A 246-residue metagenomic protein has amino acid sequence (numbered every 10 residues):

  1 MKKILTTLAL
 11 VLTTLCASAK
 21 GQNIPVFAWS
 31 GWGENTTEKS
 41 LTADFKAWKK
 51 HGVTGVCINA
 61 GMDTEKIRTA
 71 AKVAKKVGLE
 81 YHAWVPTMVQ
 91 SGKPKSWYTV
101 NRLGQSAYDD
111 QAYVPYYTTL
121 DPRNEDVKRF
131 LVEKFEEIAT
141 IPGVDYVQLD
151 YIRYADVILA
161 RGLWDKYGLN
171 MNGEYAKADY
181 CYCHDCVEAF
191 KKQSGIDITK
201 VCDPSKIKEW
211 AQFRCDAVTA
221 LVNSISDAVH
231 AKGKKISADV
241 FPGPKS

Functional and structural regions predicted by a protein language model:
K2-L8: Sec-dependent signal peptide recognition, specifically the positively charged N-region followed immediately by
L10-S18: Hydrophobic h-region of N-terminal signal peptides that target proteins for export in Gram-negative bacteria
I24-S30, V56-I58, Y81-V85, V147-L149 (+1 more regions): Hydrophobic faces of well-ordered beta-strands that scaffold small-molecule active sites in alpha/beta enzyme cores
S30-N35, V53-A60, Y113-R129, P204-T219: The substrate-binding groove and active-site-proximal loops of carbohydrate-active enzymes, especially glycoside
E34-D63, I141-V144: Catalytic domains of carbohydrate-active enzymes, especially glycoside hydrolases
A71, H82-P142, L159: Active-site-adjacent "subsite" loops/lids of carbohydrate-active enzymes
Q90-Y113, I152-T199: Aromatic- and acidic-residue-enriched segments that line the glycan-binding/catalytic groove of carbohydrate-active
Q148-I152, I207-S246: Aromatic-lined carbohydrate-recognition surfaces of secreted/lumenal glycan-active proteins
